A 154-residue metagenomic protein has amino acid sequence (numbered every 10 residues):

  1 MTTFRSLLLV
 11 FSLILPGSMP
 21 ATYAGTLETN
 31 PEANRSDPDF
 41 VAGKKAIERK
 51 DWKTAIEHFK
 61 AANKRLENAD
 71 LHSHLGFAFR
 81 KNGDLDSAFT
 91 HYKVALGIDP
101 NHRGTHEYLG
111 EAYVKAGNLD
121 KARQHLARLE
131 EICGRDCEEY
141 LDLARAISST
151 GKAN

Functional and structural regions predicted by a protein language model:
N34-N68: Alpha-helical segment of the N-proximal tetratricopeptide repeat
R35, N68, H102, D136-C137: Residue-level recognition of tetratricopeptide repeat
K64-R65, I98, E131-R135: Structural marker of alpha-solenoid helical repeat scaffolds
L71-H72, T105, E139: TPR alpha-solenoid repeat register
H74-L75, Y108, D142-A146: Canonical tetratricopeptide repeat
